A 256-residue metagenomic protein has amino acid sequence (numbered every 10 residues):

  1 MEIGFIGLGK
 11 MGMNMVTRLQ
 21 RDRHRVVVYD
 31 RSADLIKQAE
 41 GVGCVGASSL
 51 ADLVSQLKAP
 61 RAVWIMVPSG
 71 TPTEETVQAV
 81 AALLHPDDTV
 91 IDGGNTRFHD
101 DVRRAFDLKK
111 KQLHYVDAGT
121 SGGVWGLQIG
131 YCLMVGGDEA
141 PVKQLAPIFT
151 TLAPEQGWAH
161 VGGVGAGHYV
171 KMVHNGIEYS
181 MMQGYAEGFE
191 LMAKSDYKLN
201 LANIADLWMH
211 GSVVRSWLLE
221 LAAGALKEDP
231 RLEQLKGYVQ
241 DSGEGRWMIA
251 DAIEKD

Functional and structural regions predicted by a protein language model:
M1-A62, D87, V124-G126, G157: NAD(P)+-binding Rossmann beta1-loop-alpha1 motif at the extreme N-terminus of oxidoreductases
M13, T17, R21, Q78 (+2 more regions): Short, well-ordered alpha-helices that flank and scaffold nucleotide-derived cofactor binding pockets
Q20, E40, V102, K109 (+1 more regions): Anion (oxyanion) recognition and catalysis
V28, S48, D92, V116-D117: Hydrophobic residues in well-ordered beta-strands that form the structural core
K58, P68, L84-P86, A153: Short conserved AdoMet
A62-A79: Glycine/threonine-rich flexible loop motifs
E74-T76, I91, R97-E187, M192: Rossmann-fold dinucleotide-binding core
G130, M134, Q144, G165-K255: Helical "substrate-binding/catalytic lid" subdomain of Rossmann-like NAD(P)-dependent dehydrogenases/reductases
